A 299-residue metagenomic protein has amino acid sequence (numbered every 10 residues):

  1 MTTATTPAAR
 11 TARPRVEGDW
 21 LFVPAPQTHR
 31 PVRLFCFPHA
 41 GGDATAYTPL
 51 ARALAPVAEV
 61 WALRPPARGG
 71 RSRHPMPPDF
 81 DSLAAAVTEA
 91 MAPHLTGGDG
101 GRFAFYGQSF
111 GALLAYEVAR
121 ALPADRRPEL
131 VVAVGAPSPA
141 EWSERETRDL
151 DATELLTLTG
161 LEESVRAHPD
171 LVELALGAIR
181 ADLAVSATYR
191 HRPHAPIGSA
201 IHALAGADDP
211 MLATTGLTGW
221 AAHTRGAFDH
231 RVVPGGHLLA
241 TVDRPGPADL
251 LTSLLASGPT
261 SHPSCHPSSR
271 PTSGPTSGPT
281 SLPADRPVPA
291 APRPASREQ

Functional and structural regions predicted by a protein language model:
T2-Y106, L113-H262, D285-Q299: Domain-scale detector for complete catalytic domains at protein termini or as standalone homologs
